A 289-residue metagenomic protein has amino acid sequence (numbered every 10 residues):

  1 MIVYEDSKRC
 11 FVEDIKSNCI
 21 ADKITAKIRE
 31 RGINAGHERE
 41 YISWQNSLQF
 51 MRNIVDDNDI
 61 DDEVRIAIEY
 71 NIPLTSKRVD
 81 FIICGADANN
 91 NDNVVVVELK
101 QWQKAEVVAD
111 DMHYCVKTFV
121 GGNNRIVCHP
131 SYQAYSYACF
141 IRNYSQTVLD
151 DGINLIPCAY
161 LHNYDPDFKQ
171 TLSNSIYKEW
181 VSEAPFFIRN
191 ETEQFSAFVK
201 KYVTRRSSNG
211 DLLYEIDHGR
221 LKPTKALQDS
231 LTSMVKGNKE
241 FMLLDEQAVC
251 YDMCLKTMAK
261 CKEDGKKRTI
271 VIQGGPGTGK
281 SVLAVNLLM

Functional and structural regions predicted by a protein language model:
M1-D217: Accessory nucleic-acid engagement/destabilization modules that flank
C139, K256, M289: Short, well-ordered alpha-helices that flank and scaffold nucleotide-derived cofactor binding pockets
K222-C250: Conserved adenine-nucleotide phosphate-binding loops and their immediately adjacent elements
K239-R268, L283: N-terminal pre-P-loop "Q-motif" helix
I272: Hydrophobic anchor at the beta1->P-loop junction of P-loop NTPases
P276: The conserved Walker
G279: Conserved glycine(s) of the Walker
V282-M289: Walker A/P-loop NTP-binding motif
